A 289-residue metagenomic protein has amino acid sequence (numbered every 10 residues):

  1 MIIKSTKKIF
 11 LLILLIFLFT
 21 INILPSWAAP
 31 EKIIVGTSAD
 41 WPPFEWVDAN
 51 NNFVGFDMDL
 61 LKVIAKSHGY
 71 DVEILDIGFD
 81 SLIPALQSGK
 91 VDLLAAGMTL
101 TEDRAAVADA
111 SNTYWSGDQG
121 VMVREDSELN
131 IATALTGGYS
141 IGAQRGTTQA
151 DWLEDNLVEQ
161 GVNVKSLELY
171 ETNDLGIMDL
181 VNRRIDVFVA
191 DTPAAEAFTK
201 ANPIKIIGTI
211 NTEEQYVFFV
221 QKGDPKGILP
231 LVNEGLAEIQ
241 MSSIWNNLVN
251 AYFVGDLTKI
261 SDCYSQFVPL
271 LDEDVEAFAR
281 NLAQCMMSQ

Functional and structural regions predicted by a protein language model:
L11-N22: Bacterial N-terminal signal peptides
A29-M98, L169, L231-V232: Extracytoplasmic small-molecule ligand-binding "clamshell" domains of the periplasmic binding protein/Venus flytrap
I34-P42, F53-K66, T99, G120-T172 (+1 more regions): Bilobed "Venus flytrap"/periplasmic-binding protein-like clamshell domains and structurally analogous long
A39, W115-E125, E196, K200-A237 (+1 more regions): Periplasmic-binding protein-like
M58-S67, D126-S140, R145-T148, F218-S261: Extended ligand-binding regions for polar small-molecule ligands
Y70-D71, Q87-A96, G138-S140, T172 (+1 more regions): Alpha-to-beta junction loops
D80-P84, G97-V107, E154-D155, D179-E213: A ligand-binding cleft/hinge motif common to bilobed small-molecule-binding domains
T148-E168, P203-I207, A237-Q289: Ligand-binding clefts/hinges and TM-proximal coupling segments of bilobed small-molecule sensing domains
